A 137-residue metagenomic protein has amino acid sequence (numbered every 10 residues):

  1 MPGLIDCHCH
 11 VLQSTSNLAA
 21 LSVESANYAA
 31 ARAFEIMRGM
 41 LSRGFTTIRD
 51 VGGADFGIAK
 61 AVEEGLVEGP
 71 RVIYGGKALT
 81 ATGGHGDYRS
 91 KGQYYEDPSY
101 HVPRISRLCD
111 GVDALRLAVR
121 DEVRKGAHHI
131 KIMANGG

Functional and structural regions predicted by a protein language model:
M1-E64, T82-R89: Metal-associated gating/positioning segment near the N- to mid-region
L66-G137: Metal-coordinating catalytic core of metallo-dependent amide/deamination hydrolases
